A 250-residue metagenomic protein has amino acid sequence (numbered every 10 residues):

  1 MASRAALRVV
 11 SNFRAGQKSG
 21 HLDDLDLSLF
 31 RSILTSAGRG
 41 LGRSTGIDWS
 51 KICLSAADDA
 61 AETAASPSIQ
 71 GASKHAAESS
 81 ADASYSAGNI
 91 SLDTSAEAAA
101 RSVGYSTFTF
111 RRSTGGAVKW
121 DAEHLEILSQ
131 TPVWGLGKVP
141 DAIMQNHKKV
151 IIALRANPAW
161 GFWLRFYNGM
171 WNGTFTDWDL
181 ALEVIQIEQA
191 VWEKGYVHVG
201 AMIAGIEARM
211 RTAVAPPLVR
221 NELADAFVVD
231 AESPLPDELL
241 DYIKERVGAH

Functional and structural regions predicted by a protein language model:
M1-A249: Structured binding/interaction patches within domain cores
